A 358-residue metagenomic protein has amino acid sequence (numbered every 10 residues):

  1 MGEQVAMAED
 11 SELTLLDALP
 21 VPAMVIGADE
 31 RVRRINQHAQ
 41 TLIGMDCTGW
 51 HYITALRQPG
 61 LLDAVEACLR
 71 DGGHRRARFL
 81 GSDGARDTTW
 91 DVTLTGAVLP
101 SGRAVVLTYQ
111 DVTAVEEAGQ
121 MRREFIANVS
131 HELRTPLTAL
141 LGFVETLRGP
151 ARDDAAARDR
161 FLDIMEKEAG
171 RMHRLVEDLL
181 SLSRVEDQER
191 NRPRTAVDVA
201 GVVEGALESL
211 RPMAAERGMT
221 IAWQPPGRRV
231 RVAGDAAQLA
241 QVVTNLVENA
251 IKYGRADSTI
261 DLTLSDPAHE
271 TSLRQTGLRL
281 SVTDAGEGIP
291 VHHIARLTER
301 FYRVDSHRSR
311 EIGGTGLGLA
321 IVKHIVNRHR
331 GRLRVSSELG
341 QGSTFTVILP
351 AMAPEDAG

Functional and structural regions predicted by a protein language model:
A8-A77: PAS-family sensory domains
H51-A114: PAS-family sensory/regulatory modules and their coupling/dimerization elements
K167-M172: Short alpha-helical segment of the dimerization/phosphotransfer core of two-component systems
D187-R192, R231-G234: Conserved micro-motifs of the catalytic ATP-binding
P193-A196, A215, T220-V230, P267: Conserved catalytic submotifs in the C-terminal HATPase_c
V199, G288-R296: Short helix N-cap motif at coil->helix boundaries in the Bergerat
